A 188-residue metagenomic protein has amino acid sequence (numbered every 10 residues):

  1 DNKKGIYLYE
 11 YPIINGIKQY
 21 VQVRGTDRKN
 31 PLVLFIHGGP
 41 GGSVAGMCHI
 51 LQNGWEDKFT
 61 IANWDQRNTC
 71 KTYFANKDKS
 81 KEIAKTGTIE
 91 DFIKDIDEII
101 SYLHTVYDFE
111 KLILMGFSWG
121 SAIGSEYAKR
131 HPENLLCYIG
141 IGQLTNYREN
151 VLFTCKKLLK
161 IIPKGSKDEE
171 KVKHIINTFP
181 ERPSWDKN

Functional and structural regions predicted by a protein language model:
D1-E10: An N-terminal hydrophobic leader/cap segment in hydrolases
I14-G25: A short loop-to-beta-strand scaffold at the N-terminal edge of the catalytic core in hydrolase folds
N30-G39: Short beta-strand element of the alpha/beta-hydrolase
P40-Q52: The serine-hydrolase catalytic nucleophile loop
E56-A75: Conserved alpha/beta-hydrolase
E90-K111: Conserved acidic catalytic loop of the alpha/beta-hydrolase fold
F109-E149: Conserved hydrolase catalytic core segment
L136-N188: Alpha/beta-hydrolase-fold enzymes
